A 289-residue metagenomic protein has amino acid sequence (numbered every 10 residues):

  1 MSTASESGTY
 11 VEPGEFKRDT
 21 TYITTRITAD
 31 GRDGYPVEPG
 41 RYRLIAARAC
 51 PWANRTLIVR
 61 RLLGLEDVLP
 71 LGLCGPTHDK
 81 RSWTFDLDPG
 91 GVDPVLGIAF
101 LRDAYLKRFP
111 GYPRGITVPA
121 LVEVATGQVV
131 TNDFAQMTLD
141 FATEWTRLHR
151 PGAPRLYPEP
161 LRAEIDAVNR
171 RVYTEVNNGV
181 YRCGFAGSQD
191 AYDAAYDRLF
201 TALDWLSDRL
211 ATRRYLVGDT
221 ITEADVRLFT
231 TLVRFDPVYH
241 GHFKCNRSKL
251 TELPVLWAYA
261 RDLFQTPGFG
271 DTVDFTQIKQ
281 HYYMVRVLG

Functional and structural regions predicted by a protein language model:
M1-G289: C-terminal alpha-helical interaction module
